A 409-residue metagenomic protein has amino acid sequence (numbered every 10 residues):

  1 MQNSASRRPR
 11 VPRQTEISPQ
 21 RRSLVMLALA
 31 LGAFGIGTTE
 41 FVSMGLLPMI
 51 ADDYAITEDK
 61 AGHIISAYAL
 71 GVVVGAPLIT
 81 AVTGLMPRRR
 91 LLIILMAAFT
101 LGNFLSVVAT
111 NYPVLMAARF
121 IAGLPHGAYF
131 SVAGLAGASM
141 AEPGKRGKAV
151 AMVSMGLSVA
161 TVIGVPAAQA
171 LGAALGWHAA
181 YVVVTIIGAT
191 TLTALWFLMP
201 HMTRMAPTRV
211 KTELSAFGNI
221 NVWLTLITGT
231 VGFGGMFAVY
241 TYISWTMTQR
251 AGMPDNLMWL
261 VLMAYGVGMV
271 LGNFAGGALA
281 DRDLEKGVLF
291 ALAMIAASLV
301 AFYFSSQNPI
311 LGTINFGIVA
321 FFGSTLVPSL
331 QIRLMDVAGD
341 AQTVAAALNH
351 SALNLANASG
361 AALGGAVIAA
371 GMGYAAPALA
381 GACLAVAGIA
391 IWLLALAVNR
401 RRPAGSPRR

Functional and structural regions predicted by a protein language model:
A55, P87, V108-V114, P125 (+2 more regions): Helix-breaking motifs and short loop linkers at transmembrane-helix boundaries and internal kinks in secondary membrane
V74-P113: Conserved MFS/SLC helix-loop-helix module at the cytosolic interface between two early adjacent transmembrane helices
A76-P87, G272-L284, I368-A369: Helix-to-loop junctions at the C-terminal end of transmembrane segments in multipass secondary transporters
A98, G102-L105, P113-A122, I310-I318: Paired small-residue
Y112-V114, E142-F197, T246: Helix-loop-helix hairpin linking two adjacent transmembrane segments in secondary transporters
A118-G156: Cytoplasmic helix-loop-helix junction between adjacent transmembrane helices in 12-TM secondary transporters
K286-L330: C-terminal transmembrane helical hairpin of 12-TM major facilitator-type secondary transporters
V337-Y374, G381: A late C-terminal transmembrane helix in Major Facilitator Superfamily
